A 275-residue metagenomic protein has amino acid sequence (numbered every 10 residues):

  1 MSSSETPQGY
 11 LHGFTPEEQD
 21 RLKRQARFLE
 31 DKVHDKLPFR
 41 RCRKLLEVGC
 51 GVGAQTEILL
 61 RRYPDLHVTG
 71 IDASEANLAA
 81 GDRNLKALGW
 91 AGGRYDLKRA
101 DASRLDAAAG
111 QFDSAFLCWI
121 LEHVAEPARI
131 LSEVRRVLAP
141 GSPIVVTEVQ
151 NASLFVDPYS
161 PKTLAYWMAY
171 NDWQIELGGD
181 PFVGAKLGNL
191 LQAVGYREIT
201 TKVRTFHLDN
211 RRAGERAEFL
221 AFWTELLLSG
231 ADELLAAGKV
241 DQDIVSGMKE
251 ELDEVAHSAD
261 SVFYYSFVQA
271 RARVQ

Functional and structural regions predicted by a protein language model:
E5-R27: Class I SAM-dependent methyltransferase Rossmann-like catalytic core, especially the SAM/SAH-binding loop
R24-R43, I58: Conserved alpha-helix/loop element of class I SAM-dependent methyltransferases that forms part of the SAM/SAH-binding
L46, V52-R104, R129: Class I SAM-dependent methyltransferase SAM/SAH-binding core
S103-S114: A short acidic, Gly/Pro-enriched loop at the edge of an enzyme's catalytic core that lines a small-molecule cofactor
D113-E126: A short SAM/SAH-binding and catalytic strip from SAM-dependent methyltransferases
A128-P143: A short glycine-rich, Lys/Arg-flanked "PGG" loop and its adjoining helix->strand segment in the class I
V145-A213: Conserved catalytic/acceptor-binding region of the Class I
T200-Q275: Conserved Class I S-adenosyl-L-methionine
